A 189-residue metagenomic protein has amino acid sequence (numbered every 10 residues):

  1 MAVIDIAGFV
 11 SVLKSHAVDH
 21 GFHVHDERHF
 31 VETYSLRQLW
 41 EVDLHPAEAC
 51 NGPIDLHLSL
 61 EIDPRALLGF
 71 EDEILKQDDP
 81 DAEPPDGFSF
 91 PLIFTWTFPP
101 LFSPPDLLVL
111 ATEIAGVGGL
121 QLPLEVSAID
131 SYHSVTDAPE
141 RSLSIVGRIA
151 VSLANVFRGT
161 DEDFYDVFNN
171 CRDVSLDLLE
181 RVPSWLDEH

Functional and structural regions predicted by a protein language model:
D5-H25, E113-I114: Amphipathic alpha-helical segments
A7, K14, E32, E48 (+1 more regions): Generic marker of residues within folded, mature protein domains
V18-K76: N-terminal interaction modules that seed assembly of large macromolecular complexes
S35, N51, P85-G87, E140-S142: Short coil/turn motifs at beta-sheet boundaries
H45-A47, Q77-E83, S131-A138: Catalytic micro-motifs at enzyme active sites that drive phosphoryl/nucleotidyl and oxygen chemistry
G52-E125: C-terminal basic regulatory modules in eukaryotic proteins
P91-I93, F102-H189: Glycine-rich, aromatic-bearing surface loops/beta-hairpins
